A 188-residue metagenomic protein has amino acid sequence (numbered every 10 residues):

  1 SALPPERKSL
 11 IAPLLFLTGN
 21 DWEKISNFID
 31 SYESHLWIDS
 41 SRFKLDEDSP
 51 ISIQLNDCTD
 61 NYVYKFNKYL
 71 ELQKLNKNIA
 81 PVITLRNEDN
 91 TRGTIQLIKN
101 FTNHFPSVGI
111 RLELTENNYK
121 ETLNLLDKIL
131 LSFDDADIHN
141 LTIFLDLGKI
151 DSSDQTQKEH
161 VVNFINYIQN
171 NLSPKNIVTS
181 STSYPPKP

Functional and structural regions predicted by a protein language model:
S1-E88, K175, P188: Alpha/beta catalytic barrel-like cores
N67-P188: Eukaryote-skewed repeat-based solenoidal scaffolds used as protein-protein interaction platforms, primarily
